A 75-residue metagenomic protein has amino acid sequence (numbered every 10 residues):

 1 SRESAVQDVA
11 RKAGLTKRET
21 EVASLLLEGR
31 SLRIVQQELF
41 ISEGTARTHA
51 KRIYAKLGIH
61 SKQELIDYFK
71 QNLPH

Functional and structural regions predicted by a protein language model:
S1-K17, R33, Q37, L73-H75: Linker/hinge segments immediately adjacent to helix-turn-helix/homeobox DNA-binding domains
Q7-A10, K51-H75: Basic, Lys/Arg-enriched C-terminal extension of HTH/homeodomain DNA-binding domains
K12, A23-L25, L39: Short alpha-helical segment immediately N-terminal to, or the first helix within, an HTH/HTH-like DNA-binding domain
R18-V22: The N-cap/first-turn positions of alpha helices within or immediately adjacent to helix-turn-helix DNA-binding domains
L26-R30, F69: Short helix-to-turn junction characteristic of helix-turn-helix DNA-binding domains, especially the helix
G29-E64: Recognition helix of helix-turn-helix DNA-binding domains
